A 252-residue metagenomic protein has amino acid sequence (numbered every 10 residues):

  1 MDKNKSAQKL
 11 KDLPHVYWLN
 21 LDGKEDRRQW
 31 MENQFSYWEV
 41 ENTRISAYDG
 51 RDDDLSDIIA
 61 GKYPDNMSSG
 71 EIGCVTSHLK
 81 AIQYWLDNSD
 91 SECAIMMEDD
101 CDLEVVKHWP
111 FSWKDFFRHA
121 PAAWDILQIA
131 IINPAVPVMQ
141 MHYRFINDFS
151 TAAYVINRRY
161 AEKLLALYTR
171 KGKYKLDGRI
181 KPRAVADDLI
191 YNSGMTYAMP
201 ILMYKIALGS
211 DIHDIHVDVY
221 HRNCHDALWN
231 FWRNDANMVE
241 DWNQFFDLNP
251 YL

Functional and structural regions predicted by a protein language model:
M1-M97, C101-L252: An acidic/histidine-cluster motif and surrounding catalytic segment that typifies divalent-metal-assisted enzyme active
